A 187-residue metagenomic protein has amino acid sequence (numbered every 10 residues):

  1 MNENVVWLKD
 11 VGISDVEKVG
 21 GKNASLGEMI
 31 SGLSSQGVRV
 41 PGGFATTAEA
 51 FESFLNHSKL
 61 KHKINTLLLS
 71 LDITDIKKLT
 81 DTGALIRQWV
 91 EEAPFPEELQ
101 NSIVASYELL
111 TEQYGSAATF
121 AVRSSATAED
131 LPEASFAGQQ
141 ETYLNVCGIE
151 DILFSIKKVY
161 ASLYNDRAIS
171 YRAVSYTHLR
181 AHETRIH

Functional and structural regions predicted by a protein language model:
E3, S35, G115-A118, L131 (+2 more regions): Short coil/turn connectors at secondary-structure junctions
N4-S58, H62, Q88, E92 (+1 more regions): A conserved helix-loop-beta module that forms one wall/lid of the active-site cleft in ATP-utilizing catalytic domains
G21-E28, V38-A50, R123-I149: Conserved phosphate/anionic-ligand binding catalytic regions in large, soluble enzymes, centered on
S31-S35, N56, L60, L69 (+7 more regions): Generic secondary-structure signature for well-ordered alpha-helical cores
V38, E112-G115, S135-F136, L179-R180: Solvent-exposed alpha-helices and their adjacent loops that cap or buttress functional pockets in soluble metabolic
S70-E129, Q139-T142: Non-catalytic interaction/clamp surfaces of large macromolecular machines
E150-Y176: Amphipathic alpha-helical
H178-H187: Single conserved hydrophobic/aromatic residue that forms the stacking wall/gate of nucleotide- or nucleobase-binding
